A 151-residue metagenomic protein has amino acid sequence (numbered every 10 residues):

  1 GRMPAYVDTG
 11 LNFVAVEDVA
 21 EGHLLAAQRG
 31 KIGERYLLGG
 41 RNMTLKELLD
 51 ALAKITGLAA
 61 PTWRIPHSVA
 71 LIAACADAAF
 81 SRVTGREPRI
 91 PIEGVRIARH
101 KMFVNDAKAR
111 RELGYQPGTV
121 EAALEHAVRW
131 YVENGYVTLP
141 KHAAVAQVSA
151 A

Functional and structural regions predicted by a protein language model:
G1-V14, D18: A conserved pocket-lining segment of Rossmann-fold NAD(P)-dependent short-chain dehydrogenase/reductase
V14-E17, M43, G118: Residue-level signal for the nucleotide or nucleotide-sugar donor/cofactor binding architecture
V16-A27, H100: A glycine-rich, aromatic-flanked flexible loop/lid motif
G22-R89, A122-Y131, G135-A151: Mid/C-terminal beta-alpha module of Rossmann-like enzyme folds, strongest in SDR-family dehydrogenases/epimerases
L45, I90-N105: Active-site loop of classical SDR/Rossmann-like NAD(P)-dependent oxidoreductases, centered on the catalytic Tyr-X3-Lys
E112-Y115: Aromatic-glycine-rich donor-binding/catalytic loop that engages nucleotide-sugar donors across glycosyltransferases
